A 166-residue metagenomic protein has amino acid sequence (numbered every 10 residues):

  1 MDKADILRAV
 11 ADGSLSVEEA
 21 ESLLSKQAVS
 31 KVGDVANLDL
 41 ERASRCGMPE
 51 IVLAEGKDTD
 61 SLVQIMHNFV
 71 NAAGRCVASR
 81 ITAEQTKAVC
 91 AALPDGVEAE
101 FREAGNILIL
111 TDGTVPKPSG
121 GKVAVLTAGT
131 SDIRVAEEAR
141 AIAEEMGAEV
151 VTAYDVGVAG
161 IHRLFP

Functional and structural regions predicted by a protein language model:
M1-A92: Long amphipathic alpha-helical segments
I6, I51, I65, I81 (+5 more regions): Weak global preference for isoleucine
G13, G33, G47, G56 (+8 more regions): Residue-identity detector for glycine
E19-S22, E84-D95, A128, A136-M146: N-terminal, helix-rich and Lys/Arg-enriched segments in bacterial and organellar proteins
D39-R42, D60-I65, D112-K117, A141-E145: Short amphipathic alpha-helical segments, especially helix-boundary/capping motifs
V70-T114, S119-K122, L126: Hydrophobic alpha-helical segments and helix pairs
P118-R163: Glycine-rich phosphate/diphosphate-binding loop of Rossmann-like nucleotide-binding domains
P166: Glycine-rich phosphate-binding loop
